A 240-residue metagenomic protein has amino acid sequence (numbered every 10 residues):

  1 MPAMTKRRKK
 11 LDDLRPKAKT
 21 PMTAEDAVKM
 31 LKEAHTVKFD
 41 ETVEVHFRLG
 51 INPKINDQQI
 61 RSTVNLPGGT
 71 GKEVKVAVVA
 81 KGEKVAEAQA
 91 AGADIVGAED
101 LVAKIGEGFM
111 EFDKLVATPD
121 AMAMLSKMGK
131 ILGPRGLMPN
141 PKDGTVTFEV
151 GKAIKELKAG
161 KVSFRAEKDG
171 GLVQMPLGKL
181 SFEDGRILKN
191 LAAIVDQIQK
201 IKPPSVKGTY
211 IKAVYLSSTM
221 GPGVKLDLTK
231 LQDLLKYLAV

Functional and structural regions predicted by a protein language model:
P2-K17: Generic N-terminal amphipathic, Lys/Arg-enriched alpha-helix
A3, D227-V240: Short, charged, intrinsically disordered terminal tails
A24-A86, D113: Translation machinery proteins
A27, A88, G133, L216: Residue-level signature of catalytic and energy-coupling elements of molecular machines, predominantly ATP/GTP-dependent
F39-V43, I201-A213: Flexible, glycine/charged-enriched surface loops at secondary-structure junctions
F47-L49, A80, P119, P176-K179 (+2 more regions): Flexible glycine-/small-residue-rich
V74, V79-A93, E99-L101, M124: Ordered, amphipathic secondary-structure segments that act as subunit-interaction surfaces in large macromolecular
A93-K202: Long, charge-patterned amphipathic alpha-helical coiled-coil/hairpin "stalk" segments used as oligomerization
